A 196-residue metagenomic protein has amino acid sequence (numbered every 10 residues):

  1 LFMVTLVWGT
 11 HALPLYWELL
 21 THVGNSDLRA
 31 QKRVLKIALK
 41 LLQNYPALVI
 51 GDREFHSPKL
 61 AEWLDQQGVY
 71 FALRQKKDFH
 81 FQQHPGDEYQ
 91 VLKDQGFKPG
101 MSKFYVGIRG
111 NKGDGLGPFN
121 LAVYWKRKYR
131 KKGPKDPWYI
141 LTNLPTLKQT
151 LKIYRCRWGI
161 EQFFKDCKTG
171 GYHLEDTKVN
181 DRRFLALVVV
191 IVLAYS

Functional and structural regions predicted by a protein language model:
L1-G9: Active-site-proximal, Lys/Arg-enriched surface segment that forms a nucleic-acid-binding/basic interface patch
W8-S196: Single, function-defining residue in the core of a domain
